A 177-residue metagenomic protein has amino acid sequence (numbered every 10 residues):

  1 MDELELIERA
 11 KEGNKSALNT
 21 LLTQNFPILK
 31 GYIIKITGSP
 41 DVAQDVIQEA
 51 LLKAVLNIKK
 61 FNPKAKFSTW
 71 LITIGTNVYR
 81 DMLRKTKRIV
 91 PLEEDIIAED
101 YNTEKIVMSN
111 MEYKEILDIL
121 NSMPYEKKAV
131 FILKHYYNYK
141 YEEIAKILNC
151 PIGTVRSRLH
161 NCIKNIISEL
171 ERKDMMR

Functional and structural regions predicted by a protein language model:
E3, I89-K114, D118: Internal acidic/polar
I7-G31, K128: A short, charge-rich alpha-helical start-of-domain segment used by transcription regulators
K11-E12, L51-K66, T86: Sigma70-family region 2
L22-P40, N57, L120, E169-R172: Amphipathic, Lys/Arg- and hydrophobic-enriched alpha-helical face
G31, D45-L52, A65-N77: Structural recognition of an alpha-helix C-terminal capping motif at a helix-to-coil junction
K59-N62, T73-E93, N161: Arg/Lys-rich amphipathic alpha helix in sigma70-family domain 2
R80, K127, K146-K173: DNA-recognition helix of helix-turn-helix
V130-K134: A short pre-motif secondary-structure segment
